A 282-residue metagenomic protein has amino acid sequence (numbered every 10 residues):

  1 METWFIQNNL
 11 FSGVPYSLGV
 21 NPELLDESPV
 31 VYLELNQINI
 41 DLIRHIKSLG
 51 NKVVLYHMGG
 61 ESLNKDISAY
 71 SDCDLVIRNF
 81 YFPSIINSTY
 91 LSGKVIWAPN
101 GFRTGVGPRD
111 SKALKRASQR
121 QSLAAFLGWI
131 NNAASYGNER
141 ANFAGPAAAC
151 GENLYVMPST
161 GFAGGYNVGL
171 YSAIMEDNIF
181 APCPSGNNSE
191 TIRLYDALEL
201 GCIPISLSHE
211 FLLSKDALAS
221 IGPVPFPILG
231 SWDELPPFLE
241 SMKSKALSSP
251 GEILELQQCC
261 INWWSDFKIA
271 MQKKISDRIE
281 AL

Functional and structural regions predicted by a protein language model:
M1-G222, I228, W263-I279: Nucleotide-sugar donor-binding catalytic core of glycosyltransferases
S172, L235, C260: Catalytic phosphate/metal-binding cores of nucleic-acid and nucleotide-processing enzymes, i.e., regions that mediate
L200, F238-S241, C259: Generic alpha-helical secondary-structure signal
P225-G251: C-terminal "capping" alpha-helix adjacent to the active site of nucleotide-linked donor transferases in cell-envelope
K243-L282: A charged, aromatic-enriched C-terminal amphipathic alpha-helix characteristic of glycosyltransferases across folds
